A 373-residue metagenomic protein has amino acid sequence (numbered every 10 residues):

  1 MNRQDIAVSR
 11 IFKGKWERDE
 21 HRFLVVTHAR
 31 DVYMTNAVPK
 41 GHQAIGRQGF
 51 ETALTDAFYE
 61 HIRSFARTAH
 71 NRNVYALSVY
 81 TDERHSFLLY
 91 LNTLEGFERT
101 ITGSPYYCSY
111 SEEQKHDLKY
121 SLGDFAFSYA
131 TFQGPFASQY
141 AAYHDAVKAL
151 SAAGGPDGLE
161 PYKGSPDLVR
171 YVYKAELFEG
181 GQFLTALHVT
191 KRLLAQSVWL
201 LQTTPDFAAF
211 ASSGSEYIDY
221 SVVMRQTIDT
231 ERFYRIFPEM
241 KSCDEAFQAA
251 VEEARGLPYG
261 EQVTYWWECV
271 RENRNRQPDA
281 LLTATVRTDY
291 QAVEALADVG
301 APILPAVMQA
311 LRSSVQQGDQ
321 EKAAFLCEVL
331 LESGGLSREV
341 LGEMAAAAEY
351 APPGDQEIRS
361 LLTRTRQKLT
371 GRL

Functional and structural regions predicted by a protein language model:
N36-N73: Short N-terminal edge-element motif at the start of the domain
Q48-R63, K174-A195: Well-ordered, non-membrane alpha-helical segments in soluble/globular domains
T68-Y107: N-terminal interaction modules that seed assembly of large macromolecular complexes
G103-G181: Low-complexity, serine/threonine/proline-enriched polar segments
S197-T285, A292-A306: Glycine-rich, aromatic-bearing surface loops/beta-hairpins
Y265, C269, T283-L296, Q320-G334 (+1 more regions): Amphipathic alpha-helical elements of HEAT/ARM-like alpha-solenoid repeat scaffolds that form extended
W266, L281, V307-L311, L341-A348: Buried hydrophobic core positions in alpha-solenoid tandem helical repeats
A310-G318, A351-P352: Helix-loop junctions that connect tandem helical modules in alpha-solenoid scaffolds
